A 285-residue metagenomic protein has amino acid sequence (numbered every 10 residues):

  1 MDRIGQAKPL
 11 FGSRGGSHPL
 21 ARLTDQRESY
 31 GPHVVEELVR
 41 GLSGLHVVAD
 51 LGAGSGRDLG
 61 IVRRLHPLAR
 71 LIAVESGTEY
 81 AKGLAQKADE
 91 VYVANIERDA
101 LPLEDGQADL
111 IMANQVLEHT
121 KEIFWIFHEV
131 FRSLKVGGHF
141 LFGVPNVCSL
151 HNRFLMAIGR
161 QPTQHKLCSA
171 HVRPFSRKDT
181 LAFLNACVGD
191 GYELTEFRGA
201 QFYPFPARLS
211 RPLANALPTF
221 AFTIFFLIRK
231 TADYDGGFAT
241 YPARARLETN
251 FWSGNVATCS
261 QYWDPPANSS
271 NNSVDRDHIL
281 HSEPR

Functional and structural regions predicted by a protein language model:
M1-E104, L110-M112, F124-F127, F142 (+4 more regions): Conserved N-terminal segment of class I S-adenosyl-L-methionine
D89-Y92, A157-Q161, A214: Short, hinge-like loop/turn segments at secondary-structure boundaries
N114-H119: Short catalytic micro-motifs in class I SAM-dependent methyltransferases
L134-H139: Short glycine-dipeptide loop
L141-T163: Conserved class I S-adenosyl-L-methionine
T163-D179: Acceptor-substrate binding/catalytic loop of class I
L181, A186-T223: Conserved catalytic loop of SAM-dependent methyltransferase domains
